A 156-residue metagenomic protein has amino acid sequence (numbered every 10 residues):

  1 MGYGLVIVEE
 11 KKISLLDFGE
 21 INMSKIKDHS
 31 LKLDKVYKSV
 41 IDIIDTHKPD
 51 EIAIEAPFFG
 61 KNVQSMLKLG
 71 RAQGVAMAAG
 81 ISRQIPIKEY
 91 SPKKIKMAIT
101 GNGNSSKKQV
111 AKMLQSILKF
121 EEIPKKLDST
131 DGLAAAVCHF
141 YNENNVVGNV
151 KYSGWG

Functional and structural regions predicted by a protein language model:
M1-G156: Phosphate- and other anionic-substrate recognition elements at nucleic-acid/protein interfaces
